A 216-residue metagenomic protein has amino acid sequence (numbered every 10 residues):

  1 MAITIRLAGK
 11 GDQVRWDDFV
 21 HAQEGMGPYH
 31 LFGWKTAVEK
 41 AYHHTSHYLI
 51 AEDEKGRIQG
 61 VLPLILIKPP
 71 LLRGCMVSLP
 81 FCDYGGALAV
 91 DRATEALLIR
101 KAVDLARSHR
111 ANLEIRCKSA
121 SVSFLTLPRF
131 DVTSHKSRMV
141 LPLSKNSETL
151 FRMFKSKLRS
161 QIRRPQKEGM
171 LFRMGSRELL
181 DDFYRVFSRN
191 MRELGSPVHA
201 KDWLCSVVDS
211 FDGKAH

Functional and structural regions predicted by a protein language model:
I3-K55, L62-L72, K118-H216: A conserved beta-strand-loop-helix scaffold within acyl/acetyltransferase catalytic domains
H44, R57, P80-C82: Short, solvent-exposed coil/turn segments
D53, I65-S134: Acyl-donor binding region in acyl/amide transferases
